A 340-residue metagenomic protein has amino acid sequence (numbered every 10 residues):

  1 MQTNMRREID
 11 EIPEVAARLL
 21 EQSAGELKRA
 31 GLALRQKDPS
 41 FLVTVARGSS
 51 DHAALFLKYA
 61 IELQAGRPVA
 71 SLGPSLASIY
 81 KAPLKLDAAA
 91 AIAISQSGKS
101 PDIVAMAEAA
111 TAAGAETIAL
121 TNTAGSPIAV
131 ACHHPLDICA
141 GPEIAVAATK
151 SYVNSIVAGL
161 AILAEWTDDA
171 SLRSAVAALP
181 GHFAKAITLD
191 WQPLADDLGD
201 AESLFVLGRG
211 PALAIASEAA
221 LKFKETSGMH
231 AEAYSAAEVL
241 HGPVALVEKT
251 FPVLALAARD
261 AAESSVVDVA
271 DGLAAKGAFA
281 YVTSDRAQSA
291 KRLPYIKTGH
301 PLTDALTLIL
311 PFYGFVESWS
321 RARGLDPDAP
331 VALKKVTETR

Functional and structural regions predicted by a protein language model:
T3, R7-P39, H134-I138, P142-P252 (+2 more regions): Active-site phosphate/pyrophosphate-binding segments
G25, R35-A184, R209, V244 (+3 more regions): Glycine-rich phosphate-binding loops that contact phosphosugars or nucleotide phosphates
A219, V267-V269, L308, V331: Composition- and surface-driven signal marking solvent-exposed, interaction-prone regions in large proteins
L302-R340: Generic C-terminus detector
